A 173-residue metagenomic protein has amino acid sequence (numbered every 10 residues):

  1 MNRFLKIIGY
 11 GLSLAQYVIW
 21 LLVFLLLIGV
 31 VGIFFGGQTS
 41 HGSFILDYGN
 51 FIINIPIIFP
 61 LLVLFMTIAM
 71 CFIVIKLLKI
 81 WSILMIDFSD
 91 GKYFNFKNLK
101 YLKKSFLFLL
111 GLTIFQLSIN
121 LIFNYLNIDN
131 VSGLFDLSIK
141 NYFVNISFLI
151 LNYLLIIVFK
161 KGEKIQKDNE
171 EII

Functional and structural regions predicted by a protein language model:
R3-F24, K103-K104: Alpha-helical transmembrane segments and their helix-start/interface "positive-inside/aromatic belt" motifs in integral
I19-L27, M66-L77, F106-S118, I150-Y153: Hydrophobic alpha-helical transmembrane segments of multi-pass integral membrane proteins
I28-F44, L77, L121-L126: Membrane-helix interface motif
Q38-I57: Perimembrane loop-to-helix junctions flanking transmembrane segments
I55-F72, K140-L154: Hydrophobic alpha-helical transmembrane segments
M70-Y93: Membrane-helix interface/capping segments
K92-F123: Hydrophobic alpha-helical transmembrane segments of integral membrane proteins
F115-I173: Alpha-helical transmembrane segments of multi-pass integral membrane proteins, characterized by long hydrophobic
